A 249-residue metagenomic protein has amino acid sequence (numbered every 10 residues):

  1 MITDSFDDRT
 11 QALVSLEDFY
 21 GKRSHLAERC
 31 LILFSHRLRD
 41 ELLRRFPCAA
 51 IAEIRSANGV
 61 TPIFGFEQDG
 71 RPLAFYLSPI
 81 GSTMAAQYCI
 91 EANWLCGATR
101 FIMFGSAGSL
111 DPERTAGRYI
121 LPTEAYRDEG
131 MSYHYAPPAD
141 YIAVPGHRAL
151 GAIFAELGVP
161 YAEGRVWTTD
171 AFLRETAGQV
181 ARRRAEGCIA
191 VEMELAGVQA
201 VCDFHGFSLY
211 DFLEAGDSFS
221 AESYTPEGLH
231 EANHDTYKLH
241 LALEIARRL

Functional and structural regions predicted by a protein language model:
M1-A149, F204: Metabolite-binding pocket within alpha/beta catalytic cores that recognizes anionic/polar moieties
T83-A86, M193-V198: Short glycine/serine/threonine-rich phosphate/pyrophosphate-binding segments that cradle anionic phosphate groups
A98-T99, I189, S208: Short acidic/polar active-site loop segments enriched in Thr and Asp
D140-A185: Active-site rim beta-loop-alpha module in soluble metabolic enzymes
A149-L157, V201, L241-L249: Generic non-transmembrane alpha-helical segments
A196-E231: Zn-dependent metallopeptidase/amidohydrolase metal-coordination segment
A221-L249: His/Asp/Glu-rich mid-to-C-terminal helical/loop segments that flank catalytic regions of hydrolases
